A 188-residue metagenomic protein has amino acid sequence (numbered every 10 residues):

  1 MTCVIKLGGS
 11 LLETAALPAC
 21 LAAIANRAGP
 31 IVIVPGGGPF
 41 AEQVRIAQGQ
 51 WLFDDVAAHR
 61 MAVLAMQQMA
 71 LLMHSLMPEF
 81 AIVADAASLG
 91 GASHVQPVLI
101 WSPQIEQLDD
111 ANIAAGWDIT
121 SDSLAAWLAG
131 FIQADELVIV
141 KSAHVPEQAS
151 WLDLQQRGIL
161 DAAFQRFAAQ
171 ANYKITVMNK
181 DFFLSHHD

Functional and structural regions predicted by a protein language model:
M1-S185: Nucleotide/pyrophosphate-binding catalytic subdomain
D188: Phosphate/diphosphate-binding glycine-rich loops and adjacent basic-rich segments that engage nucleotide
